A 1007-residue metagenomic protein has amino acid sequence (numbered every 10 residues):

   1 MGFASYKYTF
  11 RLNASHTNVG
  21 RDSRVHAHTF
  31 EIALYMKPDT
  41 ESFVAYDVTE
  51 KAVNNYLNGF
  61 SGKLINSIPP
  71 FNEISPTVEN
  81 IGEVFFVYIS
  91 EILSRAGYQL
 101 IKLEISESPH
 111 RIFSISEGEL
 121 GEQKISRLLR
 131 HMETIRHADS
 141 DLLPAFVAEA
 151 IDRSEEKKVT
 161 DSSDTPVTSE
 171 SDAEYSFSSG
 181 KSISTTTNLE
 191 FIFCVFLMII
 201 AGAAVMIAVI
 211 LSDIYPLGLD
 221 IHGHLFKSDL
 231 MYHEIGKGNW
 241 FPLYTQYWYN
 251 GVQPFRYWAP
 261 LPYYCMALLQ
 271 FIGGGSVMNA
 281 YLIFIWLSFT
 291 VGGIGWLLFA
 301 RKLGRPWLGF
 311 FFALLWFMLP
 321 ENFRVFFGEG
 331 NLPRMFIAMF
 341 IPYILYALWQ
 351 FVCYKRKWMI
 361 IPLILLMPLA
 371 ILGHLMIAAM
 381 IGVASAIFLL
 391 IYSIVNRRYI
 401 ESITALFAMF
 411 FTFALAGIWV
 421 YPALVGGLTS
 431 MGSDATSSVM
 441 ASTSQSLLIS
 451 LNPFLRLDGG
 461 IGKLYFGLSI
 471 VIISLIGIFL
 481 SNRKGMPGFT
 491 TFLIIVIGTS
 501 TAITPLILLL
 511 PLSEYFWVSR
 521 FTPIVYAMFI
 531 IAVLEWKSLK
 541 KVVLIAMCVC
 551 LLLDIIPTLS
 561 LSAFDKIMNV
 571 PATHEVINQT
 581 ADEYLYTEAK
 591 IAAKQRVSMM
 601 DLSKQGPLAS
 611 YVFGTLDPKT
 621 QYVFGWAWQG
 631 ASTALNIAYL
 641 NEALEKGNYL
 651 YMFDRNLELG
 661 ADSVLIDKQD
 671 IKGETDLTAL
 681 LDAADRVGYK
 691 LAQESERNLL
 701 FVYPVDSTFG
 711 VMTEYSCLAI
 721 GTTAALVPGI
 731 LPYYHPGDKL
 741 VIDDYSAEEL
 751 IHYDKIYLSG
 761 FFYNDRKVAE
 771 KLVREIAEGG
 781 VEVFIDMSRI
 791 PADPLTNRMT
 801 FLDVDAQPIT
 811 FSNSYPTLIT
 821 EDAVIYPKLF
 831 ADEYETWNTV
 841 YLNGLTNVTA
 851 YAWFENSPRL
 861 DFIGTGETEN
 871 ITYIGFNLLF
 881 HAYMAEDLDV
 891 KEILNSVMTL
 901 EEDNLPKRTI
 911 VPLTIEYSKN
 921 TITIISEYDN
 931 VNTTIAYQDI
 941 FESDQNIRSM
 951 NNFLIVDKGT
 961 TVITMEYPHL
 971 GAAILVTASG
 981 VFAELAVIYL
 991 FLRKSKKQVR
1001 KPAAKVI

Functional and structural regions predicted by a protein language model:
M1-D152: Charge-rich, low-complexity N-terminal segments
D22-H28, I531, E748, G864-T868: Short glycine/proline-enriched loop/turn "hinge" motifs that connect secondary-structure elements and lie
L34, N698-F701, N951-D957: A generic structural motif
M36-S42, L375, L878-A882: A generic structural motif
D161-P571, A581-Y584, L650, A661-I666 (+6 more regions): Membrane-embedded transmembrane-helix bundle of lipid-linked glycan/lipid transferases
E234, S288, I294, R356 (+2 more regions): Extracytoplasmic
T722, E902-P1002: Active-site-proximal, structured, solvent-exposed surfaces of multi-pass membrane proteins that position macromolecular
S857-D861, G866-E869, Y873-D939: Membrane-proximal low-complexity regions enriched in glycine and acidic/polar residues
